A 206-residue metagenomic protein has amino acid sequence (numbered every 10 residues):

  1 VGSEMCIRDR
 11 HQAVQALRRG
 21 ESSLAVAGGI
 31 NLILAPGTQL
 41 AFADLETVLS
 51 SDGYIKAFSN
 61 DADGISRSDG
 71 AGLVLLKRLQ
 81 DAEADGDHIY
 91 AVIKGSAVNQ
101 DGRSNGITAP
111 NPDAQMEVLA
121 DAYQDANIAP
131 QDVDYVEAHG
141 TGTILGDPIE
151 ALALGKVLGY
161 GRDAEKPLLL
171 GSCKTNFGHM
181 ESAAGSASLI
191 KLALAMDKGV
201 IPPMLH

Functional and structural regions predicted by a protein language model:
S3-E4, R8-H206: Condensing-enzyme catalytic core of the thiolase-fold
